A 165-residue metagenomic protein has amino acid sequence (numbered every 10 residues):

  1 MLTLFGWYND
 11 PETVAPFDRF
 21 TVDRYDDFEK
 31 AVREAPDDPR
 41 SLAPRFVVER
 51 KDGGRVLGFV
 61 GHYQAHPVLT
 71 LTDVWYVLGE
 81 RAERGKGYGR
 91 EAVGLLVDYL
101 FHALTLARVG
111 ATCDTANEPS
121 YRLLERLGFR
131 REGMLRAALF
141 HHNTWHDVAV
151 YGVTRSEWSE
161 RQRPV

Functional and structural regions predicted by a protein language model:
M1-T3, Y8-D10, R45, E49-V165: Acyl-donor (CoA/ACP) binding surface of acyl/acetyltransferases
L2-T3, D26, K30, R40: Proteins with a high burden of low-complexity, intrinsically disordered sequence enriched in S/T/G/P/A and R, requiring
E12-R33: Conserved GNAT-fold acetyl-CoA-binding loop/helix
E12-T13, D37-R40, T105: Generic structural signal for secondary-structure transition and capping sites
P16, A35, E83-G85: Short helix-to-loop capping/linker segments positioned immediately adjacent to catalytic or ligand/cofactor-binding
F20-T21, D37, V77, R81: Generic structural signal for short, solvent-exposed loop/turn connectors between secondary structure elements
E34-V47: A short helix-loop-beta-strand connector motif used in the catalytic cores of GNAT acetyltransferases and, in some
